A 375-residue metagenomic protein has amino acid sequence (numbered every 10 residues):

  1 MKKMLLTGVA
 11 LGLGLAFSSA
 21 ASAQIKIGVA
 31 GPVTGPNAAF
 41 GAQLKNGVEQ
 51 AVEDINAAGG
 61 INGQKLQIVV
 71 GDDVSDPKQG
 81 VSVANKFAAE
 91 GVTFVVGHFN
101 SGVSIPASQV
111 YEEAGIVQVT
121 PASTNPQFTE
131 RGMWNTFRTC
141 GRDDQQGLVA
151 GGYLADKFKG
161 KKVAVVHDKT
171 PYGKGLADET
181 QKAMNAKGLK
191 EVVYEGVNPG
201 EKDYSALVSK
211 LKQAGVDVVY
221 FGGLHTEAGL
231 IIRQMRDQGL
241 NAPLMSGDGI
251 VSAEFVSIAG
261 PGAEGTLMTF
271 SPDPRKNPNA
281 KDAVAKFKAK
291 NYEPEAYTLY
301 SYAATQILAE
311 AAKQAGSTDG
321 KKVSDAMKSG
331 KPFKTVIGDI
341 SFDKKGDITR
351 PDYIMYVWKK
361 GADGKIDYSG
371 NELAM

Functional and structural regions predicted by a protein language model:
K2-G12, S22-M375: Extracytosolic ligand-binding ectodomains
F17-A20: N-terminal signal peptide c-region/cleavage motif recognized by signal peptidases
